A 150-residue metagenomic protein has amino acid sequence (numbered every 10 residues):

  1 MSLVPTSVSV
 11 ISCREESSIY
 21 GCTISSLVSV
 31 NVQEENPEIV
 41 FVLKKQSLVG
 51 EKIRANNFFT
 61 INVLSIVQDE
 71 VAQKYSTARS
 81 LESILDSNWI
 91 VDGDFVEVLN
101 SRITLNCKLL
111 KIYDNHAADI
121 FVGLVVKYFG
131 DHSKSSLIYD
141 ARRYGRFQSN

Functional and structural regions predicted by a protein language model:
M1-N150: Basic, polyanion-binding surface patches
